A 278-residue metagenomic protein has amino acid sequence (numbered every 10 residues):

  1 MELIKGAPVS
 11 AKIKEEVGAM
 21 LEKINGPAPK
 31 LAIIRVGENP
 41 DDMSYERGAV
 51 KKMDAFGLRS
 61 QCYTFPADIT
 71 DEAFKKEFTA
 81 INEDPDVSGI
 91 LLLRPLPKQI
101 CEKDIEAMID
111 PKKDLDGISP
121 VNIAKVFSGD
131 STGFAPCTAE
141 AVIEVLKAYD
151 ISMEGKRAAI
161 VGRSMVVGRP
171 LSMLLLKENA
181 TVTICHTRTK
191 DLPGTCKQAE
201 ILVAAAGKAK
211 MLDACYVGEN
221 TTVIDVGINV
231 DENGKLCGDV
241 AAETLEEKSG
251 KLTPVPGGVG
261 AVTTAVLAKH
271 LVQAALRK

Functional and structural regions predicted by a protein language model:
M1-P27: Positively charged, low-complexity intrinsically disordered leader regions
A28-E38: Short beta-strand segments enriched in small/hydrophobic residues
V36-V50, G133-T222, D231, K235-E246: Glycine-rich phosphate/diphosphate-binding loop of Rossmann-like nucleotide-binding domains
M53-A67, V182-I184: Short beta-strand elements in bilobed, periplasmic/extracellular small-molecule ligand-binding domains
A73-P85: Short, well-structured alpha-helical segments in soluble
G89-M153: Anion-binding alpha/beta catalytic cores of soluble intermediary-metabolism enzymes, centered on
L93-K98, G207-K210, I228-V230, G258: Short glycine-rich anion-binding loops that position phosphate/pyrophosphate groups of nucleotides and phosphorylated
K103-I123, I224-K278: Rossmann-fold NAD(P)-binding glycine/threonine-rich loop
